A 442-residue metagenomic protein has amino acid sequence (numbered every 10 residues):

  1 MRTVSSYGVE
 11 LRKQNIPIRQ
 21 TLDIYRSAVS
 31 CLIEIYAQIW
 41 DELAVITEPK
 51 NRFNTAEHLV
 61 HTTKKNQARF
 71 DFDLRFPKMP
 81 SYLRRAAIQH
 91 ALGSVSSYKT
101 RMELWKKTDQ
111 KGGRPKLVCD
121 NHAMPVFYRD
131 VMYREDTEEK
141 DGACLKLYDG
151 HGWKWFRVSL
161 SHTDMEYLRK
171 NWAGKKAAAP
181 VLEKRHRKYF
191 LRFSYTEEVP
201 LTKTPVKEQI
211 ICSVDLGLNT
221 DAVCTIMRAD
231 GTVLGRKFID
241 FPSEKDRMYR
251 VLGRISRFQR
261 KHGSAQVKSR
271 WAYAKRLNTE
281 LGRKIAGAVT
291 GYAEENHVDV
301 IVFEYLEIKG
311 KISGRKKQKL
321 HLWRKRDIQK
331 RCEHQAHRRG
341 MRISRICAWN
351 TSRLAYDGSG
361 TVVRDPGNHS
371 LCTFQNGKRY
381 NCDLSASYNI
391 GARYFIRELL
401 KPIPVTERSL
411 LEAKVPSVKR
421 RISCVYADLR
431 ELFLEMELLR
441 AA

Functional and structural regions predicted by a protein language model:
M1-A442: Nucleic-acid substrate recognition interfaces
